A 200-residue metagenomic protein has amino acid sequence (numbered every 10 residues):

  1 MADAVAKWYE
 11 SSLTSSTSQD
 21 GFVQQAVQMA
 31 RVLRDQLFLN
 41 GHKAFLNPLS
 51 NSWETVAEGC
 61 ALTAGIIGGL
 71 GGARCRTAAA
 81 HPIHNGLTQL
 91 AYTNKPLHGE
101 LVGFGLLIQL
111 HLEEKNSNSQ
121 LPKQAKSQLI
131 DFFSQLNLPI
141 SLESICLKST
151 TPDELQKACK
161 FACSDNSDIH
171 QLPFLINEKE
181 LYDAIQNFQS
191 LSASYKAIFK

Functional and structural regions predicted by a protein language model:
M1-M29: A glycine/threonine-rich phosphate-anchoring loop and its flanking beta-alpha core in nucleotide/phosphate-binding
V5, Y9-L13, L37-P48, C60 (+7 more regions): Structural signal for hydrophobic packing residues in well-ordered secondary-structure cores of soluble enzyme domains
S16, S50, E54, L97 (+2 more regions): General structural signal for secondary-structure boundaries
S16-V23, G41, D168-L175: Short N-terminal signal/transit or membrane-insertion segments and the immediately adjacent low-complexity/disordered
Q19-Q135: Active-site segments that bind and position negatively charged phosphate/pyrophosphate groups
S119-K200: C-terminal charged capping/lid subdomain of soluble metabolic enzymes
